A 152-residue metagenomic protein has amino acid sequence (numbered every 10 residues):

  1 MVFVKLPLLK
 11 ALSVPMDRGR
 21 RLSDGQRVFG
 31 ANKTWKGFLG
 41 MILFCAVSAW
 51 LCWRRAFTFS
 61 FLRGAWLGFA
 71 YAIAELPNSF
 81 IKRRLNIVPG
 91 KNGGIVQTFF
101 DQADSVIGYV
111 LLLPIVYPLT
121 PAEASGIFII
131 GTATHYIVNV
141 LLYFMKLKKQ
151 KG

Functional and structural regions predicted by a protein language model:
M1-A49, W53-G68, A72-L111, P121-G152: Interhelical loop and helix-boundary elements at the membrane-water interface of polytopic inner-membrane proteins
I115-V116: Selective transmembrane helix interface/packing segments
